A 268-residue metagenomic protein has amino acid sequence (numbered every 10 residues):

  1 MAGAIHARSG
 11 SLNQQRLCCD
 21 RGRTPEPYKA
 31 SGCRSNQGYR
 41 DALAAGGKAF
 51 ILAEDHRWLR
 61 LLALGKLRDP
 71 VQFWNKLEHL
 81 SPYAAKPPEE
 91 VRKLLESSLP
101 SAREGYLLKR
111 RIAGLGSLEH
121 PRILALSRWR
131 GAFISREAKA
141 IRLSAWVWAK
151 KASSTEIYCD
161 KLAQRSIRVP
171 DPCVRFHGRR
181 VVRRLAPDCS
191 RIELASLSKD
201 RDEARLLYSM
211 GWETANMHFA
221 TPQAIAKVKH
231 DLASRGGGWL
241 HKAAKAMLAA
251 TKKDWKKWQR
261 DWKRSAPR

Functional and structural regions predicted by a protein language model:
M1-G65, S98-R268: Conserved ATP-binding subdomain of kinase catalytic cores across diverse folds
A45-V91: Sequence-structural signature of the catalytic-core scaffold of metal-dependent phosphohydrolases that act on
E89-L99: Short, non-transmembrane alpha-helical segments in secretory-pathway proteins
